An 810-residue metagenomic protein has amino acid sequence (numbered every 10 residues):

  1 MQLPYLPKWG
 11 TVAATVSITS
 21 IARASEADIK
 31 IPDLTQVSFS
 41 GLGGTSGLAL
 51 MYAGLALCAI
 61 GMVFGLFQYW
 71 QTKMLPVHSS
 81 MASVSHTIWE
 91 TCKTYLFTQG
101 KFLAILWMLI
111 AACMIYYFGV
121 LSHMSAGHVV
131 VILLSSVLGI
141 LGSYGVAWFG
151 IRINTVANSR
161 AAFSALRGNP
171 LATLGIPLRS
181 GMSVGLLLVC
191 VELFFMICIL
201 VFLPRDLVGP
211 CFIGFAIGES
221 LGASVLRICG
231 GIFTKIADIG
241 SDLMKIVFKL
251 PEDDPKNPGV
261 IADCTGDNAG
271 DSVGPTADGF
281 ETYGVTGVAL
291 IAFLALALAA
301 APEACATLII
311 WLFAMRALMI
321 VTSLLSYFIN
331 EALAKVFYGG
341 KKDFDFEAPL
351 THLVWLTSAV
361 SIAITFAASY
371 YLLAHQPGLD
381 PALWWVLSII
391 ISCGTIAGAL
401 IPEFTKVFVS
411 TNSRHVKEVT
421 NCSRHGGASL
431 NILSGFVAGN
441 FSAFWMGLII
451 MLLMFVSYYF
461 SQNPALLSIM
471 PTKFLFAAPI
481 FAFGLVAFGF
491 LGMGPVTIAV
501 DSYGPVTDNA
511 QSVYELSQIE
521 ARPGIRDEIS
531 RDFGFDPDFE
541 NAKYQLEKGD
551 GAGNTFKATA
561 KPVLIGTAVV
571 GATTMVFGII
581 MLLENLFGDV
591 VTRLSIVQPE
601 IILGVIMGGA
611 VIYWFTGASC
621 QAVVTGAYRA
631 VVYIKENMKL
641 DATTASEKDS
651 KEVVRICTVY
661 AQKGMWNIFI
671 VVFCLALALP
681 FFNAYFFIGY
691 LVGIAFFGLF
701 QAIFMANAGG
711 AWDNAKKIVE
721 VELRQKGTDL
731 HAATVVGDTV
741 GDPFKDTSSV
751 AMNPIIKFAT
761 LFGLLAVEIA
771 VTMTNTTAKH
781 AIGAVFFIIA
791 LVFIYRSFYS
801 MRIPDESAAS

Functional and structural regions predicted by a protein language model:
L3-S810: Hydrophobic packing and interface segments
